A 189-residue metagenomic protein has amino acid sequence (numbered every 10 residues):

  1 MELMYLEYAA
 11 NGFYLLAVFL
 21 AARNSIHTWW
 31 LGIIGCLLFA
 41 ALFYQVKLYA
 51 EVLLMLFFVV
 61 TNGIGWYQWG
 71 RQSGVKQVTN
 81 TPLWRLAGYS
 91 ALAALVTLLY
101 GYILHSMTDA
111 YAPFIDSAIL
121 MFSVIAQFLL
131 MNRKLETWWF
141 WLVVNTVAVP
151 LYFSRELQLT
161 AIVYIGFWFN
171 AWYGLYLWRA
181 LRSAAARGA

Functional and structural regions predicted by a protein language model:
M1-N24, W69-S73, N80-A189: Polytopic alpha-helical membrane-helix bundles and their juxtamembrane interface segments in multi-pass membrane
F19-H27, A41-L48: Short, hydrophobic transmembrane alpha-helix segments
W29, L48, F128-M131: Alpha-helical interaction segments
W29-G32, N62, R85, A171: Generic detector of intrinsically disordered, low-complexity, polar/charged segments
W30, Q45, S154: Short glycine/serine/threonine-biased micro-segments
W30-I34, V52-L56, W139-V143, A161-V163: Hydrophobic alpha-helical membrane segments of integral membrane proteins
I33-L42, V46-G70: Alpha-helical membrane segments and adjacent membrane-interface helices in multi-pass membrane proteins
